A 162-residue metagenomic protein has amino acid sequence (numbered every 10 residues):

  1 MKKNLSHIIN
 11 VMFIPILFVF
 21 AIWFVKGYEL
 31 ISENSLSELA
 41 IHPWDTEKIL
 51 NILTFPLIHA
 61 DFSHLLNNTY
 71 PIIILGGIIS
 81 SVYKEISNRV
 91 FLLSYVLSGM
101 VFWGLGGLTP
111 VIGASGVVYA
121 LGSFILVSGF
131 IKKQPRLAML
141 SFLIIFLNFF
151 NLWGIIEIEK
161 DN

Functional and structural regions predicted by a protein language model:
K2-N162: A detector for small-residue-rich transmembrane helices and their helix-helix packing motifs
